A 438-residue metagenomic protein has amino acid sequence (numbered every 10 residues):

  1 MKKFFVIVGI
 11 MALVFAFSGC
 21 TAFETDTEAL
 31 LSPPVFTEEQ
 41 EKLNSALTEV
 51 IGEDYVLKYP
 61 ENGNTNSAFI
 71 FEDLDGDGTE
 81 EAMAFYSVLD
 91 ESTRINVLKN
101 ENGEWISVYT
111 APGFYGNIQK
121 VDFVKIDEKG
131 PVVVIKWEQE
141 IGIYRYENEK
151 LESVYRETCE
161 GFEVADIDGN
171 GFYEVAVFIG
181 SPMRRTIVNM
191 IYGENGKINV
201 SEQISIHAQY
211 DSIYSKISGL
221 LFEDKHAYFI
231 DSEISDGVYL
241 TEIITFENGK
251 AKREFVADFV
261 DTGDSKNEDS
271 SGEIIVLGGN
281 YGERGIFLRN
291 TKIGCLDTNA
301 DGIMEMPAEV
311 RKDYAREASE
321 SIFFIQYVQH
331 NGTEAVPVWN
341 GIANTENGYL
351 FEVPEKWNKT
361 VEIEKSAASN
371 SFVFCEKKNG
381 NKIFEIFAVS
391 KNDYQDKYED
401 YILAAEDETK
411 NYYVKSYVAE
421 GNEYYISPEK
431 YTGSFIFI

Functional and structural regions predicted by a protein language model:
M1-K2, L98: Generic cytosolic/nucleocytoplasmic N-terminal low-complexity/intrinsically disordered segments
K2-E24: Sec-dependent N-terminal signal peptides of Gram-positive bacterial secreted proteins and lipoproteins
F4-F5, F255, Y417: Small/flexible residues
G19-K365, F372, L403-D407, Y412 (+1 more regions): Beta-propeller-forming repeat regions
K356-L403: Secretory pathway targeting signatures of secreted, lumenal, and periplasmic proteins
K378-N379, F387-Y394, E408-N411, A419-G421 (+1 more regions): Terminus-proximal functional modules
S416-I438: Surface-exposed amphipathic alpha-helical segments
